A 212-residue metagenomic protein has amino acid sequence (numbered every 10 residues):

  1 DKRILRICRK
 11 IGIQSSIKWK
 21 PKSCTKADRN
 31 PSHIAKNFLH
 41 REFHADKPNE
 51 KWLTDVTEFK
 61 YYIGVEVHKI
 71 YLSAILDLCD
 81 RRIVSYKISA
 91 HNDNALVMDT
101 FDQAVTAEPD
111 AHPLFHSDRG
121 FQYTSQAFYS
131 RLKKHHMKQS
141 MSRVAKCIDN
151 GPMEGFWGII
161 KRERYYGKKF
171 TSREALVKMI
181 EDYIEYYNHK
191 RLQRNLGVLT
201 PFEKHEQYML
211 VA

Functional and structural regions predicted by a protein language model:
D1-K47, K146, T200-M209: Basic, flexible linker segments flanking DNA-binding modules in nucleic acid-interacting mobile-element proteins
I4, C8, L39, D55 (+9 more regions): Mobile genetic element proteins and their domesticated derivatives, centered on retroelements and DNA transposons
I7-I11, A104, A127, R131-H135: Alpha-helical structural signal in soluble globular domains
T25-N30, S117-R119, S125-Q126, Q139-K161 (+2 more regions): RNase H-like two-metal-ion nuclease catalytic core shared by retroviral integrases and related mobile-element nucleases
R41-V84, A90: An active-site-proximal beta-strand-loop segment
H68, K87-E108: Active-site beta-loop-alpha junctions of metal-dependent nucleic acid enzymes, especially the RNase H-like/DDE
D80-Y86, Q139-S142, Y166-G167: Short small-residue beta-strand/loop micro-motif enriched in glycine and branched aliphatics
K133-M137, I159-A212: C-terminal domain-tail junction helix/linker
